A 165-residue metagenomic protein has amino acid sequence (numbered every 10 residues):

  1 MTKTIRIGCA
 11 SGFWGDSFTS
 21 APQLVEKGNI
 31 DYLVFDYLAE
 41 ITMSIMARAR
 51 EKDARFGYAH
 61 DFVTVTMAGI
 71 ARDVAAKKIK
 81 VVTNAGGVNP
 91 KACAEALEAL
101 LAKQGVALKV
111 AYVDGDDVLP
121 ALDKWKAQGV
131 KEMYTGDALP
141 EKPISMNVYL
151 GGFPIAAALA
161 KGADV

Functional and structural regions predicted by a protein language model:
T2-Q128, T135-V165: Metallocofactor- and cofactor-centric catalytic cores in central/energy metabolism, strongly enriched
